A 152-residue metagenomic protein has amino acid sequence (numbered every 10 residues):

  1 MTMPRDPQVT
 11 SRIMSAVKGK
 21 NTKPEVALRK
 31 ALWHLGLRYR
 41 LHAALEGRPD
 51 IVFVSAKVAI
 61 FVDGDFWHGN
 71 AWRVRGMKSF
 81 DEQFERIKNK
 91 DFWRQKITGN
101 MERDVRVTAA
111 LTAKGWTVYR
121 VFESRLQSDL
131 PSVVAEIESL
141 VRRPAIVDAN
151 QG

Functional and structural regions predicted by a protein language model:
M1-G152: Nucleic-acid endo/exonuclease domains
